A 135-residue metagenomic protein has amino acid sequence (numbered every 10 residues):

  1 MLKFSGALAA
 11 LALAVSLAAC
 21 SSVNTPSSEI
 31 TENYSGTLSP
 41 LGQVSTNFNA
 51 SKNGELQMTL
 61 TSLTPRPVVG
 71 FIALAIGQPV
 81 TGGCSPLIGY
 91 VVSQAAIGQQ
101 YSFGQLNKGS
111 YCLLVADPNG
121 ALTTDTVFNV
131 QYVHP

Functional and structural regions predicted by a protein language model:
M1-A9: Bacterial N-terminal signal peptides that target proteins for export
S16-A19: C-terminal motif of bacterial Sec signal peptides marking the signal peptidase cleavage site
S21-N24: Bacterial signal peptide processing site
P26-T37, T64-G98, P118, V127-H134: Surface-exposed beta-strand/loop patches in noncatalytic accessory domains and peripheral targeting/linker segments
G36-G70: Short, surface-exposed binding/anchoring microloops in extracellular/periplasmic proteins
V44-F48, G98-G104: Exposed aromatic-hydrophobic patches
N49, C112-L114, A121-P135: A charged, solvent-exposed segment within the mature domains of Sec-exported extracytoplasmic proteins
N53-M58, F103-L122: Noncatalytic modules at the cell exterior or secretory-pathway interfaces, chiefly beta-strand-rich lectin/adhesion
